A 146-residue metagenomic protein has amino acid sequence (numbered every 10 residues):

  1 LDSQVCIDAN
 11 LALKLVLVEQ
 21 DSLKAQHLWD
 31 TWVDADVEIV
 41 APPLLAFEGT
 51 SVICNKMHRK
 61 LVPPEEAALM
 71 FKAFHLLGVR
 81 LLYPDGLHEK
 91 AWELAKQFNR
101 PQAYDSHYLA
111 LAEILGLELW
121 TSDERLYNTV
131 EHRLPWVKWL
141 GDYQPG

Functional and structural regions predicted by a protein language model:
L1-L44, K56-L69, D142-G146: Short, well-structured N-terminal submotif of metal-dependent ribonuclease cores
L1-Q4, Q97, L109-G146: Acidic, PIN/NYN-like endoribonuclease modules and their adjacent C-terminal/linker elements
I7, V40-A41, L82, A103-S106 (+1 more regions): Short beta-strand scaffold positions
L11-A12, L45, L87, H107-Y108 (+1 more regions): Alpha-helix capping/helix-boundary segments
K14-V16, V52, T129: Residues that scaffold the ATP/ADP-binding catalytic core of kinase and kinase-like folds
D36-V40, H75, E118: Short loop->beta-strand "edge-of-pocket" segments that line small-molecule binding or catalytic clefts across diverse
P43-A46, E66-F98: Acidic catalytic patch
